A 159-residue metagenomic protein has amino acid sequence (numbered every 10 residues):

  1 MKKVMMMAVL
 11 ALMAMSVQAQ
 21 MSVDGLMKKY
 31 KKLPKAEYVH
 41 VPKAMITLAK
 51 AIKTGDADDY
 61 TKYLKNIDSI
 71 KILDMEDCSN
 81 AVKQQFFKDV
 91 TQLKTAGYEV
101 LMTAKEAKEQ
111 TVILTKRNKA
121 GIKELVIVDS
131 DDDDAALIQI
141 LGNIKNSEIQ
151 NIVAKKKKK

Functional and structural regions predicted by a protein language model:
M1-L26: Bacterial Sec-dependent N-terminal signal peptides
V23-D89: Early exported N-terminus immediately downstream of N-terminal targeting peptides
L33-A36, K65-I67, E106-K108, A120-I122 (+1 more regions): Extracytoplasmic
A49-I52, K123, L137, Q150-N151: Localized chelating/binding microdomains that coordinate divalent metal ions or stabilize phosphate-bearing
A81-T95, I138-L141: Surface-exposed flexible segments
F87, T91-R117: Short Gly/Thr-rich strand-loop-strand
L114-N143: A short, solvent-exposed beta-edge/loop patch
A135, Q139-K159: C-terminal partner/receptor-binding element of secreted or periplasmic proteins
